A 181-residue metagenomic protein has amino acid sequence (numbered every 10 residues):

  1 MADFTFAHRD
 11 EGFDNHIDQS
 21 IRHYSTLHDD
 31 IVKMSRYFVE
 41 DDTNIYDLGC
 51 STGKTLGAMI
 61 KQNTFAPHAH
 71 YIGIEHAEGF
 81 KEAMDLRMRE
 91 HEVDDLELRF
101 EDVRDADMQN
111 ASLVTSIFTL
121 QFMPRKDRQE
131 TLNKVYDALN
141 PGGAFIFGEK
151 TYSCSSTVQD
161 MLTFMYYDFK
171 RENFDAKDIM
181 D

Functional and structural regions predicted by a protein language model:
M1-G12: N-terminal, positively charged/glycine-rich alpha-helical extensions of SAM-dependent methyltransferases
H23-D41: Conserved alpha-helix/loop element of class I SAM-dependent methyltransferases that forms part of the SAM/SAH-binding
Y46, G53-R104: Class I SAM-dependent methyltransferase SAM/SAH-binding core
D105-Q109: Short conserved loop adjoining the S-adenosyl-L-methionine
T115: A conserved beta-strand element that flanks and buttresses the S-adenosyl-L-methionine
Q129-P141: A short glycine-rich, Lys/Arg-flanked "PGG" loop and its adjoining helix->strand segment in the class I
G142-K150: Conserved beta-strand signature within the Rossmann-like core of class I S-adenosyl-L-methionine
T151-D181: C-terminal alpha-helical "lid/dimerization" subdomain adjacent to the S-adenosyl-L-methionine
